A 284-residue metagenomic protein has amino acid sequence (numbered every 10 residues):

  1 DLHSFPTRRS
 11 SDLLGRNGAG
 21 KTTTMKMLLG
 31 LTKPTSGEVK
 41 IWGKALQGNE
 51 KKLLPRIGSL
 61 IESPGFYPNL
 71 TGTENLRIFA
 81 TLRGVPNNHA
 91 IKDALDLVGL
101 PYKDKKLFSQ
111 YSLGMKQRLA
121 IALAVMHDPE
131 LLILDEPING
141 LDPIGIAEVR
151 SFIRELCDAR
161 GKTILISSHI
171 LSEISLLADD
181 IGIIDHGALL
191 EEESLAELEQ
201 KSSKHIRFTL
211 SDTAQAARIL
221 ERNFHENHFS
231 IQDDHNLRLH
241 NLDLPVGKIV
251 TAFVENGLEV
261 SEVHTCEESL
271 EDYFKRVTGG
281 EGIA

Functional and structural regions predicted by a protein language model:
S4, R8-I166, L171-D185, L189-E191: ABC transporter nucleotide-binding domains
W42, P55, S175, E199 (+3 more regions): Alpha-helix boundary recognition
L46, E50, N88, L195 (+2 more regions): Residues at or immediately preceding the N-termini of alpha-helices
L54, L76-R77, K92-L95, A147 (+5 more regions): Generic structural signal for individual residues within well-ordered alpha-helical segments across diverse proteins
T81-G84, G279-I283: Non-catalytic alpha-helical coupling and interface elements of nucleotide-dependent molecular machines and regulators
S151-H240: ABC transporter nucleotide-binding domain
K204-V277, A284: Short, charged/small-residue-rich alpha-helical element at the C-terminal edge of ABC transporter nucleotide-binding
